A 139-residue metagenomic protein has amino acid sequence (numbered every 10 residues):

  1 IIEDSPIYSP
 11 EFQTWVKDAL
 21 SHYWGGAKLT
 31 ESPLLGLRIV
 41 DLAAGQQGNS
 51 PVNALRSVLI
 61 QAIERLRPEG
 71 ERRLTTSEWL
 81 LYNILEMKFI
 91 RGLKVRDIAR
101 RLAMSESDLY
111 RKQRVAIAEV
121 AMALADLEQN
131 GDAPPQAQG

Functional and structural regions predicted by a protein language model:
I1-T75, R96, A103, D108 (+2 more regions): N-terminal interaction/assembly modules
E71-L93: Short amphipathic alpha helix immediately N-terminal
